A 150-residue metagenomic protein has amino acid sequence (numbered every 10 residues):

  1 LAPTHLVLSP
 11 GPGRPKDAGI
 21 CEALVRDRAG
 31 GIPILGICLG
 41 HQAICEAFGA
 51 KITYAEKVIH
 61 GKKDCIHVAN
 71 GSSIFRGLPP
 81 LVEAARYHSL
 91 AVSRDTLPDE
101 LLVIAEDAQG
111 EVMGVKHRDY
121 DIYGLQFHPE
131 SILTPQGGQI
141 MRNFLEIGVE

Functional and structural regions predicted by a protein language model:
L1-A2, T96: Short amphipathic alpha-helix with an adjacent loop that forms part of the alpha/beta core around
A2-P3, P129: Proline-aspartate-enriched helix->loop->beta-strand connector
P3-G77, M141-N143: Cysteine-nucleophile active-site neighborhood
T4-H5, P33-L35, E83, L102 (+1 more regions): Structural signature of beta-strand start/N-cap positions in the alpha/beta core of ABC transporter nucleotide-binding
C38, H88, H128: Histidine-centered divalent metal-coordination motifs
S72-D119: Catalytic beta-strand/loop cores that center a nucleophilic Ser/Cys/Thr and support acyl-enzyme chemistry
L81, D119, G124-P135: Phosphate-binding/catalytic loops
I132-E150: Acyltransferase
